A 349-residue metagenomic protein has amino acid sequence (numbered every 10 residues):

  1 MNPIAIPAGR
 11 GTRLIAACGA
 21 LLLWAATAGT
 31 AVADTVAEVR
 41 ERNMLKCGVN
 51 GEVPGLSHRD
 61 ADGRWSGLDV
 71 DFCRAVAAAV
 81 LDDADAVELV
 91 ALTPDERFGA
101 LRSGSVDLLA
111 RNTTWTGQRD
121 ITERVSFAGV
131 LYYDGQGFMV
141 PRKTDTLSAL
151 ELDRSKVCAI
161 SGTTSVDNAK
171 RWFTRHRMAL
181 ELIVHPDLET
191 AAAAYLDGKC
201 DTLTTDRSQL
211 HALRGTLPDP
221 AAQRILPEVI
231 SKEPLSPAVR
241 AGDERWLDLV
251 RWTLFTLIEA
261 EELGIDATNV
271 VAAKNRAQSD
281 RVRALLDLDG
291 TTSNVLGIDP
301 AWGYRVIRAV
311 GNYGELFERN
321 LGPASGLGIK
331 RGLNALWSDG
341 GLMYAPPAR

Functional and structural regions predicted by a protein language model:
M1-R13: N-terminal secretory signal peptides that target proteins for export/translocation
A16-T27: Bacterial N-terminal signal peptides
A28-A33: Sec/Tat signal peptide C-region and signal peptidase I cleavage site
T35-N112, I298-A301, V310-Y313, L336 (+1 more regions): Extracytoplasmic small-molecule ligand-binding "clamshell" domains of the periplasmic binding protein/Venus flytrap
R40-E41, A77-D82, R102-V106, K143 (+6 more regions): Sec-exported extracytoplasmic/periplasmic mature domains
K46-G55, W65-V80, T114, D134-T190: Bilobed "Venus flytrap"/periplasmic-binding protein-like clamshell domains and structurally analogous long
D71-R74, A78-V80, R142-T146, L150-T164 (+5 more regions): Extended ligand-binding regions for polar small-molecule ligands
R74, A78, D82, A86-E151 (+3 more regions): Acidic, polar ligand-binding/catalytic clefts
